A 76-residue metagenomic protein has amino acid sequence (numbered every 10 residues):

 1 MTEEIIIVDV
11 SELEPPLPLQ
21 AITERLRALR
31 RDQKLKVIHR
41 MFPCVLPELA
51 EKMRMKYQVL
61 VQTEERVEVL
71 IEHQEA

Functional and structural regions predicted by a protein language model:
M1-L29: An N-terminal amphipathic alpha-helical segment
T2, L29, L49-E51, V61-T63: A generic structural signal for short, solvent-exposed coil/turn residues that cap or connect secondary-structure
E3-I5, D32-K36, R66-E68: Intrinsic-disorder/low-complexity, polar/charged segments enriched in Ser/Thr/Lys/Arg/Asp/Glu/Gln
I5, L19-A21, P47-M53, E75-A76: Noncatalytic linker/hinge segments flanking ATPase motor cores
D9, I38, L70-E72: Residues in well-ordered beta-strands of folded domains
E14, P43, E75-A76: Residues that cap or initiate secondary-structure elements
K34-K56, L60: Short, structured protein-protein interaction patches enriched in aromatics and acidic/basic residues, typified by
R54-A76: C-terminal edge-of-domain segments
